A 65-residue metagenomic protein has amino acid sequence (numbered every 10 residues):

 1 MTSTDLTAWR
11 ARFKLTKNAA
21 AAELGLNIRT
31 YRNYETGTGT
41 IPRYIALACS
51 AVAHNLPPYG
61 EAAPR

Functional and structural regions predicted by a protein language model:
M1, E61-R65: Short intrinsically disordered terminal tails
M1-R12: A short, Lys/Arg-rich alpha-helix, primarily the initiator
T7, R32-N33: Key DNA-contacting residues within the recognition helix of helix-turn-helix
A8, N18-A19, A46-L47, A51: A broad detector of short, well-ordered amphipathic alpha-helices that serve as recognition/interaction surfaces
A11, G25, T36-T38, A46: Residue-level detection of the helix-turn-helix DNA-binding "recognition helix"
R12, A22-E23, S50-A51, N55: Charged/polar positions on well-ordered alpha helices
L15-R32: Short alpha-helical DNA-recognition segment
T40-E61: DNA major-groove recognition helix of helix-turn-helix/homeodomain DNA-binding modules
